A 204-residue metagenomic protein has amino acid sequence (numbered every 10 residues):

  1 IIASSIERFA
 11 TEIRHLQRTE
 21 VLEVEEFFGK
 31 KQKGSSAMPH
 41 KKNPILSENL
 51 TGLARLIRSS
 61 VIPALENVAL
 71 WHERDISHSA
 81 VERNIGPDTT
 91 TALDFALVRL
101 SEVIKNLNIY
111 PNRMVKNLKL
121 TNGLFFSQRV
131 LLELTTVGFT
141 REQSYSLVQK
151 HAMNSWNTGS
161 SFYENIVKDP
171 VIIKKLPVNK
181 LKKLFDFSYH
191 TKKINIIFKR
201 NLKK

Functional and structural regions predicted by a protein language model:
I1-V61: Acidic, glycine-rich loop-and-beta core segments that form the ion-binding/anion-interacting portion of active sites
M38-K204: Glycine-rich cofactor/substrate-binding loops
